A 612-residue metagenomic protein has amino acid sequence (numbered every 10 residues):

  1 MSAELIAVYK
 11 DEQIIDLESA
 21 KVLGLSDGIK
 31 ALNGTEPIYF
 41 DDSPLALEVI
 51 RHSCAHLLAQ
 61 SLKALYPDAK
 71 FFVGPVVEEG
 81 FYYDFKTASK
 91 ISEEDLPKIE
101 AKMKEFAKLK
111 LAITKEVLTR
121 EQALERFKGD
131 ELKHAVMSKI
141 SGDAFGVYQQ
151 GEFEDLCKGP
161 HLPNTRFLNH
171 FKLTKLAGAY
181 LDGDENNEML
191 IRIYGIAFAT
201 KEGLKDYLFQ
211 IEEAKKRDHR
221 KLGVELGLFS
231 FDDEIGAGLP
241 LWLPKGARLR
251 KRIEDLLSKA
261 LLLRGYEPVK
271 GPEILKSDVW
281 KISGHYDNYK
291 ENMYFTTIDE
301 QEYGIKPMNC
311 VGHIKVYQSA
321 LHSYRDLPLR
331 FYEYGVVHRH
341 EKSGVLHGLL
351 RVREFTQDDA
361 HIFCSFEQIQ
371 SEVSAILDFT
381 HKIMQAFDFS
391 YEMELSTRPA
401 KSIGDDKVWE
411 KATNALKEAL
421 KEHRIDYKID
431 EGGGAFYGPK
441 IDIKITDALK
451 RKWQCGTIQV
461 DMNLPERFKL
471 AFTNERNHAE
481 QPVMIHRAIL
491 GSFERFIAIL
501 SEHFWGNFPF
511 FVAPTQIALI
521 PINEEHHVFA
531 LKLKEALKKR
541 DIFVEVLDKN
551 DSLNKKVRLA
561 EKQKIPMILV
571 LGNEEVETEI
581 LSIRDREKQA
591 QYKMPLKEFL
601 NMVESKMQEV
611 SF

Functional and structural regions predicted by a protein language model:
M1-F72, V76-F612: NTP/phosphate- and nucleic-acid-binding module
